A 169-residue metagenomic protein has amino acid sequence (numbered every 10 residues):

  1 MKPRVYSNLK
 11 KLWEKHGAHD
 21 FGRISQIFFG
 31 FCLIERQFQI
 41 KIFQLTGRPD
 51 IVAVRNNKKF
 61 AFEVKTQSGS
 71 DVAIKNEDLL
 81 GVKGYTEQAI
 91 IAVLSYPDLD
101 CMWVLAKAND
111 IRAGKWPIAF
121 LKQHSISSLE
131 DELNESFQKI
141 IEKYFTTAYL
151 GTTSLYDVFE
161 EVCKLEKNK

Functional and structural regions predicted by a protein language model:
M1, E35, D98, V104-K169: Non-catalytic C-terminal interaction segments of nucleic acid-processing enzymes
M1-F43, G47: Acidic-basic catalytic patches of nuclease active cores, encompassing PD-(D/E)XK and other metal-cofactor nuclease
S7-H16, R36, I42, T66-K115: Catalytic cores of nucleic-acid endonucleases
L33, I51-S68: Conserved catalytic cores of phosphodiester-cleaving nucleases, focusing on short active-site segments
R48-D50, D98: Short secondary-structure capping/turn micro-motifs that flank functional sites
I51, K59, I90, T146 (+1 more regions): N-terminal cationic amphipathic segment used for targeting or macromolecule association
